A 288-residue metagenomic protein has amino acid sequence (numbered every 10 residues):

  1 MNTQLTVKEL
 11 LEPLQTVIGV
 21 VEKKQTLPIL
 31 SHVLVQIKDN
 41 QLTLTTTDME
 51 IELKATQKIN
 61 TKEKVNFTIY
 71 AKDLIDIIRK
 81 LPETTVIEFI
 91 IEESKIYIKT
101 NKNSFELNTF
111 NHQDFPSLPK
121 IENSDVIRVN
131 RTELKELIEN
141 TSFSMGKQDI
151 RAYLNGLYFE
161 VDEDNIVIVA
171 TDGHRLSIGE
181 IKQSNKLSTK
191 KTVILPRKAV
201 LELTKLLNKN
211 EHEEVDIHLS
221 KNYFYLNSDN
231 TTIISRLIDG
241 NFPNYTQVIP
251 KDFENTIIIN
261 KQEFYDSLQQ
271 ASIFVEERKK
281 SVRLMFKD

Functional and structural regions predicted by a protein language model:
M1-D288: Structural preference for solvent-exposed beta-strand-turn elements and adjacent flexible terminal/loop segments within
